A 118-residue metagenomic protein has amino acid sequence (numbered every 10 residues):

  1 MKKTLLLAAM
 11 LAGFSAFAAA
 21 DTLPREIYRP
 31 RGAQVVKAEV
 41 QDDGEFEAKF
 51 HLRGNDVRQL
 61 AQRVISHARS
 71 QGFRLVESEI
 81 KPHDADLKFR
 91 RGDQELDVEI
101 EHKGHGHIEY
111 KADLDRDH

Functional and structural regions predicted by a protein language model:
M1-T4, A9: Positively charged n-region of N-terminal signal peptides that target proteins for export
A9-M10, A33: Short N-terminal leader segment in a subset of presequences, especially plant chloroplast and some mitochondrial
G13-F17: N-terminal signal peptide c-region/cleavage motif recognized by signal peptidases
A18-H118: An acidic-aromatic pocket/loop used at catalytic or ligand-binding sites
